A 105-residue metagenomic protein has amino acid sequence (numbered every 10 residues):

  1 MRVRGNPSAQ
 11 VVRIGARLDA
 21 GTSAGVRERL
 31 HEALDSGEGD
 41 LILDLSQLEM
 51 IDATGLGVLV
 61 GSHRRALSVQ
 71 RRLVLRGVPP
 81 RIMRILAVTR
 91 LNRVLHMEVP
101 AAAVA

Functional and structural regions predicted by a protein language model:
M1-E49, G61-A105: STAS-like cytosolic regulatory interaction modules
D52: Conserved G/P- and acidic residue-centered "switch" motifs that form tight phosphate/ATP-binding loops in soluble
